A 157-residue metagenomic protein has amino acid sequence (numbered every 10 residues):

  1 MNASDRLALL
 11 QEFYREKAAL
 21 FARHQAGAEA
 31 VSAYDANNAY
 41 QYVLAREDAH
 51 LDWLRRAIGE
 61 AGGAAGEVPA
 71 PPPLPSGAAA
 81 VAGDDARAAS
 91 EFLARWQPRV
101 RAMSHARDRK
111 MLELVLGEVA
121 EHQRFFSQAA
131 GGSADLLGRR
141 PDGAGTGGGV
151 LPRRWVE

Functional and structural regions predicted by a protein language model:
M1-E157: Iron-associated oxidoreductase/ferritin-like identity signal
